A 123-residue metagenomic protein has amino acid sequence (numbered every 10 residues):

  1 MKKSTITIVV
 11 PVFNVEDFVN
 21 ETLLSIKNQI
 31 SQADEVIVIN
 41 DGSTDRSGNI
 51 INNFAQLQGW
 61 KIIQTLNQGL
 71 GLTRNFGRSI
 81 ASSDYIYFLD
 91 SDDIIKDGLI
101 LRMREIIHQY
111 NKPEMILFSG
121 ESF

Functional and structural regions predicted by a protein language model:
M1-F123: Nucleotide-sugar donor-binding/catalytic module of glycosyltransferases that assemble extracellular/cell-envelope
